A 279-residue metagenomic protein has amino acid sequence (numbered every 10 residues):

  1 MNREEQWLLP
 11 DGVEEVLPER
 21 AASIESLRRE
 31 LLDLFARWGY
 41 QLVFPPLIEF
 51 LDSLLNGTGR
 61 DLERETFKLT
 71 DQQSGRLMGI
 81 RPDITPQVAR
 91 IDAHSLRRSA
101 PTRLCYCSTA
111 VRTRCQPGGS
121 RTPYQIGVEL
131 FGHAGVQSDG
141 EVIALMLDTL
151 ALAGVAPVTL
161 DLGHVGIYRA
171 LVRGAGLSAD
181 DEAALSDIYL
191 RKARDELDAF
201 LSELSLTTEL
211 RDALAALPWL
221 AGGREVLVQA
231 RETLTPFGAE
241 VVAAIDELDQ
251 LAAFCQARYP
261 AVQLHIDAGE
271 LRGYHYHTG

Functional and structural regions predicted by a protein language model:
M1-L8, V172, L177, A184: Charged, compositionally biased N-terminal leader segments and the immediate start of the first structured element
M1-R81, P86, G140, A144 (+1 more regions): TRNA-binding/sensing appendages of the translation machinery
N2, R20-W38, E49-F50, T85-R98 (+2 more regions): Positively charged, Gly/Ser-enriched RNA/tRNA-binding surfaces
E49-F50, V165, D187: Positions that flank functional sites
D52-S53, Y168, L190: Short secondary-structure boundary/hinge segments and terminal tails
R64-Q73, G176-S202, L206-E209: Acidic, His- and aromatic-enriched active-site or binding-groove loops in soluble protein domains that engage sugars
A153, G166-Y168, D181: Extended alpha-helical scaffolds
T159-L171, G176: Glycine-rich, mobile lid/loop segments that gate access to catalytic sites or pores
